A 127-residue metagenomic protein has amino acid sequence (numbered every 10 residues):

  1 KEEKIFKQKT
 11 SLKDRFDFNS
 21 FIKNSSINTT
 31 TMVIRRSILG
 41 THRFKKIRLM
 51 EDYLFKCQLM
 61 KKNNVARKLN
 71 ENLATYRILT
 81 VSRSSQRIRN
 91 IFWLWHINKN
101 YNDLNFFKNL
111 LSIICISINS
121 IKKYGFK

Functional and structural regions predicted by a protein language model:
K1-K7: Conserved donor NDP-sugar-binding/catalytic core segment of glycosyltransferases
Q8-R89: Conserved nucleotide-sugar donor-binding catalytic segment
A66, L73, T80-K127: Non-catalytic, C-terminal membrane-associated alpha-helical segments of glycosyltransferases
